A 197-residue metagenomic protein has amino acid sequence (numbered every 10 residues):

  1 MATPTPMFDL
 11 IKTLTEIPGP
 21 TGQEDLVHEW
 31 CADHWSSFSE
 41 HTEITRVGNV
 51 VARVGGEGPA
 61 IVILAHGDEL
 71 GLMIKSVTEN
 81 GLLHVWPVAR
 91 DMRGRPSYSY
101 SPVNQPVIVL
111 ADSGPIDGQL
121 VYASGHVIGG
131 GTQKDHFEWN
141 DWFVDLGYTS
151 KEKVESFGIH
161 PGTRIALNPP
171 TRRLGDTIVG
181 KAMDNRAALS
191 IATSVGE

Functional and structural regions predicted by a protein language model:
M1-E197: N-terminal hydrophobic/helix-forming segments and targeting peptides
